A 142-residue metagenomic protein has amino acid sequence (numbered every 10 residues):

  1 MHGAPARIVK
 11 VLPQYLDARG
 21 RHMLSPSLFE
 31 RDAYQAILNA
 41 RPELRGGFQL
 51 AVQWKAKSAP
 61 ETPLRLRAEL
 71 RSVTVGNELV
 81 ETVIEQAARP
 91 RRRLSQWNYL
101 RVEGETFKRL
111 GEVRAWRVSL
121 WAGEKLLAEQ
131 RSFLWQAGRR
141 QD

Functional and structural regions predicted by a protein language model:
M1-S25, P60: A eukaryote-biased signal for short, well-structured alpha-helical docking elements
H22-R65, S95-V102: Contiguous beta-strand segments within globular domains
V52-S58, L70-T74, G104-T106, A122: Beta-strand elements of well-folded, non-transmembrane domains
P60-T82, V118-L120: Extended low-complexity, serine/threonine- and proline-enriched intrinsically disordered segments
L79-R91, S132-L134: Solvent-exposed serine/threonine-rich low-complexity stretches and specific carbohydrate-binding patches
A88-E112: Short, solvent-exposed, Trp/other aromatic-anchored flexible loops in extracytoplasmic proteins
R109-W121: Short, surface-exposed ligand- or partner-binding patches at beta-edge/loop junctions that are enriched in aromatics
K125-D142: Short beta-strand elements
